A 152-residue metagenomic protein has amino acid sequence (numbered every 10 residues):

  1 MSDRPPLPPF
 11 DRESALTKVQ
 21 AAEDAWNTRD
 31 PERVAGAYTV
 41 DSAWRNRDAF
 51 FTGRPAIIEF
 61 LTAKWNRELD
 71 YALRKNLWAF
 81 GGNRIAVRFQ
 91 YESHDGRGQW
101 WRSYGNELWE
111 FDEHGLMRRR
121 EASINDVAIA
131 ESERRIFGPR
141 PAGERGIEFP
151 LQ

Functional and structural regions predicted by a protein language model:
M1-F10, E59-Q152: A beta-strand edge to alpha-helix "cap/lid" segment located at domain peripheries
M1-V40, I147-Q152: Short, low-complexity N-terminal intrinsically disordered segments enriched in polar/charged residues
S14-L16, P31-I85: A solvent-exposed, acidic/Ser-Thr-rich amphipathic alpha-helical stretch
